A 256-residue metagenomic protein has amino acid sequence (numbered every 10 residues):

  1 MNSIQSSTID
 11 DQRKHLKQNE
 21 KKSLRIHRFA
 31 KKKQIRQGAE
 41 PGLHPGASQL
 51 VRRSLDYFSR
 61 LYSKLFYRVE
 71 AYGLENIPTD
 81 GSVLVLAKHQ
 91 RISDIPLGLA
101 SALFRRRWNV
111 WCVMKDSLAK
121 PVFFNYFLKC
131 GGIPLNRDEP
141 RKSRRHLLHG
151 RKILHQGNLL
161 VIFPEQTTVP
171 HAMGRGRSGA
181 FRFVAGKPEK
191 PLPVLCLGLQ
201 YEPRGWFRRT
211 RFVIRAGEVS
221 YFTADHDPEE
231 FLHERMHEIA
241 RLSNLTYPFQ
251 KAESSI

Functional and structural regions predicted by a protein language model:
N2-L43, R144-I256: Non-catalytic C-terminal accessory region of glycerolipid acyltransferases and related lyso-lipid remodeling enzymes
V51-R52, Y57-H89: Helix-to-loop junction immediately C-terminal to a conserved catalytic motif
R52-L55, A119-F123, P203-G205: Short, glycine/polar-rich helix-capping loops at beta-to-alpha or helix-loop-helix junctions that flank or form
S54-F58, Y62, Y126, H146 (+1 more regions): Hydrophobic alpha-helical segments of integral membrane proteins, encompassing both true transmembrane helices
L65-E70, K142-H149: Glycine-rich, highly charged phosphate/nucleotide-binding loops
A71, C112, G132-P134, V194 (+1 more regions): Conserved beta-strand scaffold positions in the cores of enzyme catalytic domains, especially in NTP/NDP-utilizing
E75-P78, S117-A119, E139-R141, Y201-P203 (+1 more regions): Residue-level detector of flexible, active-site-proximal loop/helix-junction positions within diverse enzyme catalytic
T79-E139: Catalytic core of membrane glycerolipid acyltransferases/transacylases, capturing the structured, soluble-facing
